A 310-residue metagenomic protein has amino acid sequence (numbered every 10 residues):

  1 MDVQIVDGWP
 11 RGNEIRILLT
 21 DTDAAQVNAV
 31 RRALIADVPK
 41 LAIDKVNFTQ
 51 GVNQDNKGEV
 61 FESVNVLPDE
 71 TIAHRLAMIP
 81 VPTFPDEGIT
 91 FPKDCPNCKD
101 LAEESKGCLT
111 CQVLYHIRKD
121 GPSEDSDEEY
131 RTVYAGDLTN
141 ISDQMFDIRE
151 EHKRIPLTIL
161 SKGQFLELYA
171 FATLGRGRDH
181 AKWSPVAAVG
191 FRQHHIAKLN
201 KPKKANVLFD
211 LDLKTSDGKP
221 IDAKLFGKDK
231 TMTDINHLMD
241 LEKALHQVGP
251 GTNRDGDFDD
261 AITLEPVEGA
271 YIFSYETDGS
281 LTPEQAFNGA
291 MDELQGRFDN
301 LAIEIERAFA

Functional and structural regions predicted by a protein language model:
M1-A310: Protein-protein interaction/assembly regions in multi-subunit complexes
